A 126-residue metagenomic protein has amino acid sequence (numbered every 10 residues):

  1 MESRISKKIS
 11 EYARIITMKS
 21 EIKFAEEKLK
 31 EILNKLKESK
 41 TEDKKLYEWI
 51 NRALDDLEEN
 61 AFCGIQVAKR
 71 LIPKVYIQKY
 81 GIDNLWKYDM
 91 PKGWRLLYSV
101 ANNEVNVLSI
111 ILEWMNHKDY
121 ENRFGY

Functional and structural regions predicted by a protein language model:
E2-K19, K37-K40, Y76-Y126: Enriched for short, Lys/Arg-rich terminal
R4-E31, K44-Y47, F62, K69 (+1 more regions): Intrinsically disordered, low-complexity, repeat-rich regions that form long N- or C-terminal tails or large
T41-R52, E59: Charged, well-structured alpha/beta interaction segments
D56-Y88: A short, surface-exposed loop/turn module that caps and links secondary-structure elements
